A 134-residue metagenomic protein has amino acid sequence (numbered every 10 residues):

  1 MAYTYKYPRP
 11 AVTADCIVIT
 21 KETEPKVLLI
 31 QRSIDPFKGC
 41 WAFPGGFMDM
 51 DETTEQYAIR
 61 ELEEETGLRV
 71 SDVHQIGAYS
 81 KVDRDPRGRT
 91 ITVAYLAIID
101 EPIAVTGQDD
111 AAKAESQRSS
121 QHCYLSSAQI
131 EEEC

Functional and structural regions predicted by a protein language model:
M1-A2, I76: Short Pro/Gly-enriched beta-strand edge/turn motifs at strand-loop
A2-A42, E55, V70: N-terminal strand-loop-strand
A42-M48: Short glycine-enriched, charge-decorated loop/helix-capping segments at active-site entrances that position
M48-D72, G77-C134: Unchanged
